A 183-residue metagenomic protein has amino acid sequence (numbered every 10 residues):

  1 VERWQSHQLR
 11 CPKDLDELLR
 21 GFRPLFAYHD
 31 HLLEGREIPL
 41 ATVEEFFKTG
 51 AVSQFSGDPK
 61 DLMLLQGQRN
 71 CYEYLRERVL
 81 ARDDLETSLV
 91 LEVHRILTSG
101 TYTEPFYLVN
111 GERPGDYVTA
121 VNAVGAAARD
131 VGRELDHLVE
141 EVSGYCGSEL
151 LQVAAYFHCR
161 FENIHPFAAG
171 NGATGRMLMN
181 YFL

Functional and structural regions predicted by a protein language model:
V1-L183: FIC/Doc superfamily catalytic core
